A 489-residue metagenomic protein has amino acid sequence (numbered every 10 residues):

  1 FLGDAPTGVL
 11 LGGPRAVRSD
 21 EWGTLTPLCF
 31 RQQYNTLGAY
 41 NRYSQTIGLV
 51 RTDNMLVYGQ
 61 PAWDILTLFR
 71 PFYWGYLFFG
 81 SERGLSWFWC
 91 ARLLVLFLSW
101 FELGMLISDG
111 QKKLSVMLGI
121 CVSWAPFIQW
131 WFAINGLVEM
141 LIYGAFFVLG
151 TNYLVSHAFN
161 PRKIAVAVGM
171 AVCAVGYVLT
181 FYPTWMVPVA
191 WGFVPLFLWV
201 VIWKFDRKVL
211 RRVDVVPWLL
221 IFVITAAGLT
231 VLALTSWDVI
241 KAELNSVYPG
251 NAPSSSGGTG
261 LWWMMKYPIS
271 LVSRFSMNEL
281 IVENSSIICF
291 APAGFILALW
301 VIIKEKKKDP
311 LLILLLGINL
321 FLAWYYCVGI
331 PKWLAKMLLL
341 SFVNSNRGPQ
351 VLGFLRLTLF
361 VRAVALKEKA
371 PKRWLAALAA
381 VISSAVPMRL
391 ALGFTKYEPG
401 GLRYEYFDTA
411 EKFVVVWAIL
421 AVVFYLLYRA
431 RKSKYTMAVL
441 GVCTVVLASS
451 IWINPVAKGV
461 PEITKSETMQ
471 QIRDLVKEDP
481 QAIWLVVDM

Functional and structural regions predicted by a protein language model:
F1-D53, V213-L271, I483-L485: Aromatic-rich transmembrane-lumenal/periplasmic boundary elements in polytopic membrane proteins
E21-W63, R70-Y73, F79, Y435-M489: Soluble catalytic regions of membrane-associated enzymes that act on cell-envelope and secretory-pathway components
R83, W87, F127-E139, L320-L375 (+2 more regions): Membrane-helix boundary/interfacial segments in multi-pass membrane proteins
L96-G104, G144-V155, V194-W199, W203 (+3 more regions): Transmembrane alpha-helical segments
F97-L106, K112-F205, D214-W237, S383-L390 (+1 more regions): Membrane-embedded helix bundles of polyisoprenyl
P161-A165, F205-V223, K307-L311, K369-L378 (+2 more regions): Membrane-interfacial entry segments at the cytosolic side of transmembrane helices
T230-L311, N346, Q350: Periplasmic/ER-lumenal interhelical loops and adjacent helix-loop junctions in multi-pass membrane proteins
K372-D488: Transmembrane helical bundles and short interhelical boundary loops of multi-pass, membrane-embedded
